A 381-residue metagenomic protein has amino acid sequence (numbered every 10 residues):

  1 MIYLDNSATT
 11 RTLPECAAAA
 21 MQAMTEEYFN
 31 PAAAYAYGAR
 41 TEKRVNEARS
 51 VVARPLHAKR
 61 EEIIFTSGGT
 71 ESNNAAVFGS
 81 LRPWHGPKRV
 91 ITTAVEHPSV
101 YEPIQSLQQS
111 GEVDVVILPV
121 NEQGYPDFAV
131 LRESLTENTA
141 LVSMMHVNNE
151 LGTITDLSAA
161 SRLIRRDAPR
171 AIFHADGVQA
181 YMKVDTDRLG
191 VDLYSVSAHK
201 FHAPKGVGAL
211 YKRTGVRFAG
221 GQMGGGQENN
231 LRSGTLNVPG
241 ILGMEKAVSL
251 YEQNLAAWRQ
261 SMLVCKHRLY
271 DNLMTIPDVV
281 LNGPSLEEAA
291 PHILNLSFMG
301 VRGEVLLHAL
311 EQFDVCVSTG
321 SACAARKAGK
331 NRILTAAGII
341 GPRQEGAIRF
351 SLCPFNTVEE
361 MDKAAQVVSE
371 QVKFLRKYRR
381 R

Functional and structural regions predicted by a protein language model:
M1-R381: Pyridoxal 5′-phosphate
